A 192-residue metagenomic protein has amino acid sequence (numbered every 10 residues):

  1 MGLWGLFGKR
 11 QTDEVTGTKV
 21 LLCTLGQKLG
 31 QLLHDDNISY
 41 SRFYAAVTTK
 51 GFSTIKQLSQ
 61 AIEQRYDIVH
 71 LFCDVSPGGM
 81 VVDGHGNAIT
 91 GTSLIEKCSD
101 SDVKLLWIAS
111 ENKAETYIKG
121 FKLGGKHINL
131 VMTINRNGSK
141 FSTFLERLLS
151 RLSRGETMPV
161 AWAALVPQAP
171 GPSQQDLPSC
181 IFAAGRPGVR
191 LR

Functional and structural regions predicted by a protein language model:
G2-V75, V81, H85: A domain-level signal for caspase-like cysteine endopeptidase catalytic cores and their zymogen-processing architecture
D36-V47, A61-I62, L94, C98 (+2 more regions): Hydrophobic, Leu/Ile/Phe/Ala-enriched alpha-helical segments that form helix-helix packing faces
I38, E63-R65, T92-S101, K119-K126: Mature extracellular/periplasmic domains of secretome proteins
F52-S53, N87, E111-A114: Short beta->alpha connector loops
T54-L58, S93, T116-Y117: Short acidic active-site motifs
D74-V103: A short, glycine/acidic-enriched catalytic loop
D102-R192: Active-site-proximal C-terminal subdomain of hydrolase catalytic domains
